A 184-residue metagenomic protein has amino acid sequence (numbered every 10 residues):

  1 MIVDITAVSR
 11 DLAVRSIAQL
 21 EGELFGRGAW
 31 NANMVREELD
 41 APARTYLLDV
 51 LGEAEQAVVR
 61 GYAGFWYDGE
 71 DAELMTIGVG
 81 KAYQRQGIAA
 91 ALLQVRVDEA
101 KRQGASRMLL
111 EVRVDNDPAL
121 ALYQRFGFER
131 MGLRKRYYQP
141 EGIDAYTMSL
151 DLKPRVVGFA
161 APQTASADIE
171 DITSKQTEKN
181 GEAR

Functional and structural regions predicted by a protein language model:
V3-Q84, L93-E99, Q103, D151-R155 (+1 more regions): Acetyl-CoA-dependent GNAT
N33, E111, Q124, E129-Y146: Conserved catalytic-core motifs of GNAT/GCN5-like acyltransferases
P42, E70, N116, Y138-D144: Short acidic/glycine-enriched loop/turn segments that link adjacent beta-strands
R60-A63, I77, Q86-I88, M131 (+1 more regions): Short glycine-rich loop/turn motifs that provide flexible caps or phosphate-binding loops at active sites
A72-M75, M108, Y146: Conserved beta-strand core positions
T76, G80-Q94, K101-Q103, R107 (+3 more regions): Conserved glycine-rich acetyl-CoA-binding loop
Q86, A90, R134-K135, Y146 (+1 more regions): Acyl-donor (CoA/ACP) binding surface of acyl/acetyltransferases
